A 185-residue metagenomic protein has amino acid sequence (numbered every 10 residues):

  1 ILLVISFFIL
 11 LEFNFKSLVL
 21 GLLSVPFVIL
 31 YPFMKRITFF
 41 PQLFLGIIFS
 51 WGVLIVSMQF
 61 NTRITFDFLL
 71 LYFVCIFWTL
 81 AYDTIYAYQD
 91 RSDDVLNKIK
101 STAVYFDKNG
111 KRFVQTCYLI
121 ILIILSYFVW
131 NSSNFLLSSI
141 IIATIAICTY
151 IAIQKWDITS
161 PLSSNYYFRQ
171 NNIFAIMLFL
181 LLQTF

Functional and structural regions predicted by a protein language model:
I1, D83-D107, Q154-L162: Cytosolic, membrane-interface loops and tails of multi-pass inner-membrane proteins
I1-G21, F77, L96-L136, I140: Multi-pass membrane catalytic core of lipid/isoprenoid biosynthesis enzymes
I1-L70, Y127, Y150-D157, L162: Intramembrane alpha-helical segments
L3-V4, V25-V28, F49-S50, C75 (+3 more regions): Residue-level recognition of pore/gate-forming positions within transmembrane alpha-helices of multi-pass
V28-P32, V74-Y82, Y86, T144-I151: Alpha-helical transmembrane segments of multi-pass membrane proteins
P41, D90, N171: Residue-level signal for inorganic ion chemistry
L45-M58, Y105, F168-L182: Small-residue-rich segments of transmembrane alpha-helices in multi-pass membrane proteins, especially helix faces
Y127-F185: Extended hydrophobic alpha-helices typical of membrane-associated regions
